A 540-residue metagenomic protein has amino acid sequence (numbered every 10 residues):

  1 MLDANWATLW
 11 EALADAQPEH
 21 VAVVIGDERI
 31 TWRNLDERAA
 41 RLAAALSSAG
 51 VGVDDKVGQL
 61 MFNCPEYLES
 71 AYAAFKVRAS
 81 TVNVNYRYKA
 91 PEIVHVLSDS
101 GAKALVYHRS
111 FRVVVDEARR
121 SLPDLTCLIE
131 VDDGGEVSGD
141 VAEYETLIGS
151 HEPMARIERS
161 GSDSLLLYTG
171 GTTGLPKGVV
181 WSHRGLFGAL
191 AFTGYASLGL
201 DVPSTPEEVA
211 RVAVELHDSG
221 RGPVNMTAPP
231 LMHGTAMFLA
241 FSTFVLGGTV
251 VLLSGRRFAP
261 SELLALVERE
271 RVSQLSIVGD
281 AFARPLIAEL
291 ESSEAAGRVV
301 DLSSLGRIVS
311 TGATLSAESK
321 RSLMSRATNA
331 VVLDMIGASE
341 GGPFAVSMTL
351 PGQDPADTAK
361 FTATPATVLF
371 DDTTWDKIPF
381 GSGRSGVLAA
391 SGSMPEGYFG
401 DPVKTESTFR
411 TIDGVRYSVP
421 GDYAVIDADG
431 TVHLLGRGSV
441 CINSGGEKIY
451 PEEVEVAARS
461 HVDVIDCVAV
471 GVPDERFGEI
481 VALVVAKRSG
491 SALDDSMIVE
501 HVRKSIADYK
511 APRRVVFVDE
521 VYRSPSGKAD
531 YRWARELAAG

Functional and structural regions predicted by a protein language model:
M1-A4, E136-D163: Flexible, low-complexity linker/hinge segments
L2, E19-C64, Y72, K89-V94: Conserved AMP-binding/adenylate-forming core of the ANL superfamily
T31-R33, S164-T205: Conserved AMP-binding A3 loop
L35, G248, G306-V432, R437-C441 (+1 more regions): Conserved AMP-binding/adenylate-forming
S48-A49, A79-I148: Structural core segment of the AMP-binding/adenylate-forming
Y88-V94, L105-Y107, S391, E396-G400 (+6 more regions): AMP-binding/adenylate-forming catalytic core of the ANL superfamily
S150-G170, G174-L175, V180, V214-N225: Conserved pre-ATP/AMP-binding loop-to-beta segment of ANL
A189-T227, M232-S276, E289, S293: Conserved AMP-binding/adenylation subdomain of ANL enzymes
